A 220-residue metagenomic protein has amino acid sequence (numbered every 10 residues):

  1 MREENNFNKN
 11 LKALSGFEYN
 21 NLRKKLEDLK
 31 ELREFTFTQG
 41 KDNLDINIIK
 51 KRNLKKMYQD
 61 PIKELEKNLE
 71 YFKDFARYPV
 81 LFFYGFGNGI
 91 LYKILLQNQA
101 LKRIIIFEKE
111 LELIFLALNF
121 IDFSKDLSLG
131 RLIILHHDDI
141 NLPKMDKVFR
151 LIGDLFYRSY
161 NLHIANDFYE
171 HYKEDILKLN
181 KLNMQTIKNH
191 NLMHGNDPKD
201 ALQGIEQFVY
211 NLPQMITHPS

Functional and structural regions predicted by a protein language model:
M1-S220: N-terminal donor/sugar-recognition subdomains of glycan-related enzymes, prototypically the membrane-proximal stem
